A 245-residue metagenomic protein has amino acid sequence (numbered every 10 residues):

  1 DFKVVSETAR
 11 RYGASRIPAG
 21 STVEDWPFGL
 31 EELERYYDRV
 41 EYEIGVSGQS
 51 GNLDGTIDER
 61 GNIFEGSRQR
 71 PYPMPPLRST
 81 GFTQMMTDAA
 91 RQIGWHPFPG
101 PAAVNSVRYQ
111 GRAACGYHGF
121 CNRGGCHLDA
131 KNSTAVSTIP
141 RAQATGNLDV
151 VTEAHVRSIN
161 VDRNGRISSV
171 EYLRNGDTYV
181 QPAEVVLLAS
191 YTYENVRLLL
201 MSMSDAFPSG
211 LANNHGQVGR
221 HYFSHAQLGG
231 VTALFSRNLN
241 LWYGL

Functional and structural regions predicted by a protein language model:
D1-F2, R35, L241-L245: Extended catalytic-interface subdomain
F2, Y36-Y37, Y172, F207: Aromatic side chains
K3-E153: Conserved redox-cofactor binding core of oxidoreductases
T145, A154, S158-D162, V170-G244: Glycine-rich loop(s) and the adjacent beta-strand/alpha-helix scaffold that form part
